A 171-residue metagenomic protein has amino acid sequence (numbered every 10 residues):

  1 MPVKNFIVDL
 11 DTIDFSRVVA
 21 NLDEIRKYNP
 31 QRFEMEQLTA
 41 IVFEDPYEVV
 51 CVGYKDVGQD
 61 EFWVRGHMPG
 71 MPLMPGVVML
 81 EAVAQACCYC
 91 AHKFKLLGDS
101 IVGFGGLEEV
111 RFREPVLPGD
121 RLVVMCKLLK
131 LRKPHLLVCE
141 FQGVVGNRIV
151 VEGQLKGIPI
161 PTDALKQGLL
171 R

Functional and structural regions predicted by a protein language model:
M1-T39, F43-E44: N-terminal leader/capping segments at the start of a protein or of a new domain
P2-V3, L10-V19, C87-M125, V150 (+1 more regions): Hydrophobic beta-strand-centered segment that forms part of the acyl-chain substrate-binding groove
P30-M74: Catalytic strand-loop segment that frames the active site of acyl-thioester-processing enzymes
A40-V42, C51, D56-G58, M68 (+4 more regions): Terminal leader/tail segments of proteins
I41, E108-G146: Hydrophobic beta-sheet segments that form the core/acyl-binding groove of ACP/CoA-dependent acyl-chain-processing
I41, L73-L97: Active-site helix/loop of acyl-thioester processing domains in fatty-acid/polyketide metabolism, spanning hotdog-fold
P46, G58-D60, L131-K133, V144-R148 (+1 more regions): Short coil/turn motifs at secondary-structure junctions
Q154-R171: Surface-exposed, gly/pro-biased binding rims or lids
